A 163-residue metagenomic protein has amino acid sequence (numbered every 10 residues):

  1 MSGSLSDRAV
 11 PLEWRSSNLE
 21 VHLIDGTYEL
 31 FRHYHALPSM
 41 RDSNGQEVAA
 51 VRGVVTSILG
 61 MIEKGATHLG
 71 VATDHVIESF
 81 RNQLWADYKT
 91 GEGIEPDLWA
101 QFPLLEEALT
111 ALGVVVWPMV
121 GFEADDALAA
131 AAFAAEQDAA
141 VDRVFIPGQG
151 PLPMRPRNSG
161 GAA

Functional and structural regions predicted by a protein language model:
S2-L5, L12-P147, P151-L152, R157-G161: Noncatalytic, basic helical substrate-engagement surface that gates or grips nucleic-acid strands
